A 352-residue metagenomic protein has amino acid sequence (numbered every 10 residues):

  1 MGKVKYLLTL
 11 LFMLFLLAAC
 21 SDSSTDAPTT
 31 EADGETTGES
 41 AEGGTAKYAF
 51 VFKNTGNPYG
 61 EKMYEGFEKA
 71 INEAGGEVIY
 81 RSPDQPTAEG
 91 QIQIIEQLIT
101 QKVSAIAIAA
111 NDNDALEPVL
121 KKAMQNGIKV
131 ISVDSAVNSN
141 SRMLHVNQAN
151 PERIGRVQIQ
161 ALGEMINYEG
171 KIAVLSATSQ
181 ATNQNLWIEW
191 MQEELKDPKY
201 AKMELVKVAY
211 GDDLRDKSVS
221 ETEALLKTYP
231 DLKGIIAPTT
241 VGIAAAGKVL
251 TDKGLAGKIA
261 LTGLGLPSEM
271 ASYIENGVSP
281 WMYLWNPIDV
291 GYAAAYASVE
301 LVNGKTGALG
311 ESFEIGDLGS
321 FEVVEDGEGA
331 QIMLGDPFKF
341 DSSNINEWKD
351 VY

Functional and structural regions predicted by a protein language model:
C20-T30: Bacterial lipoprotein signal-peptidase II cleavage site
A32-G34, G44, S179-N183, E194-K196 (+2 more regions): Hinge/cleft segment of the Venus flytrap/periplasmic-binding protein
G44, Q91, V146-I172, L186 (+4 more regions): Hydrophobic alpha-helical segments within soluble ligand-binding/sensing domains
A46-A74, I79-I95, Q101-V103, A109-N113 (+2 more regions): Extracytoplasmic "Venus flytrap"
Y59-A74, I154-Q158, T182-K202, K217 (+3 more regions): Short, solvent-exposed amphipathic alpha-helices that sit in or adjacent to ligand/effector-binding or catalytic
N72-D84, K171-V174, D197-D213: Short beta-strand elements in bilobed, periplasmic/extracellular small-molecule ligand-binding domains
A105-M124, G211-Y273: Hydrophobic alpha-helical
D114-R153, E164, K171, P267-E275 (+1 more regions): Flexible loop/hinge segments that line or gate small-molecule binding clefts
